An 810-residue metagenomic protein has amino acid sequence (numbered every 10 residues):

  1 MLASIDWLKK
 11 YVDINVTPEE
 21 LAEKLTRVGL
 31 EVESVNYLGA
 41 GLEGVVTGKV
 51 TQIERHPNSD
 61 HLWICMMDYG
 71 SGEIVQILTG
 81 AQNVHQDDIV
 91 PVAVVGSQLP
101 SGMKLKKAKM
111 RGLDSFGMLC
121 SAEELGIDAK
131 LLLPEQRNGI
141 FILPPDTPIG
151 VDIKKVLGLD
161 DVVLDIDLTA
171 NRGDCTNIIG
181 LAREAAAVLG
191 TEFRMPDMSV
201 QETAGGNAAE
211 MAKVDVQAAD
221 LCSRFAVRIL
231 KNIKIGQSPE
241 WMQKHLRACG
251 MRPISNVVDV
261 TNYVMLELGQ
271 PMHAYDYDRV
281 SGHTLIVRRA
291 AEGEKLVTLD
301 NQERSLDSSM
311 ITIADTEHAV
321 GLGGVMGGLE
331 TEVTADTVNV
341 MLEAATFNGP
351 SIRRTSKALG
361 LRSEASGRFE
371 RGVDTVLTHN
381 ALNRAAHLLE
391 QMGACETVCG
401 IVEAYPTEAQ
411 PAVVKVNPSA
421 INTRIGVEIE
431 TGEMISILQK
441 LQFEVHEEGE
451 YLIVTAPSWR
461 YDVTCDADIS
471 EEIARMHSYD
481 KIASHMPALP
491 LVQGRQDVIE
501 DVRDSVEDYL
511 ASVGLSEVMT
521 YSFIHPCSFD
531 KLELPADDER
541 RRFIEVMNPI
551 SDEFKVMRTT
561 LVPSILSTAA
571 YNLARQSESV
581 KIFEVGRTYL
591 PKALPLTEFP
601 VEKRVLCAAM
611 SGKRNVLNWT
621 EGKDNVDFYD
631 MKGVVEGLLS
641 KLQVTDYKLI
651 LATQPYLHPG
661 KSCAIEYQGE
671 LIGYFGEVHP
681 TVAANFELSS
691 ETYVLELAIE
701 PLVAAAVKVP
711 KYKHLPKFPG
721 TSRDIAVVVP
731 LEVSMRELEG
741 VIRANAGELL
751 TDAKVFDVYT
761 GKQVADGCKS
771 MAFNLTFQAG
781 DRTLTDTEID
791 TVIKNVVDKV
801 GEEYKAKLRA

Functional and structural regions predicted by a protein language model:
M1-G206, M341, G360, E364 (+3 more regions): Phosphate-backbone binding interfaces of nucleic-acid-interacting proteins
L2, K440-H446, T520, K592-P595 (+3 more regions): A carboxyl-terminal module marker
A3-L8, D160-T169, S223-K231, E364-R371 (+8 more regions): Short, hydrophobic beta-strand segments
I5, E23, W63, L189 (+1 more regions): Glycine/proline-enriched, intrinsically flexible loops and inter-domain linkers
E33, T47-L78, I149, K244 (+2 more regions): Conserved mixed alpha/beta core segments that line enzyme active sites in large multi-domain catalysts
R111-K130, E135-I142, K154-K155, V162 (+4 more regions): Mobile "lid/hinge" segments at catalytic clefts and subdomain interfaces of large enzymes
A185, L189-V216, G393-I421, V427-E428 (+1 more regions): Terminal amphipathic helices with adjacent charged low-complexity linkers/tails
V414-V580, R723, T776-Q778, L784 (+1 more regions): Extended, well-folded interaction surfaces typified by the phenylalanyl-tRNA synthetase beta subunit core
